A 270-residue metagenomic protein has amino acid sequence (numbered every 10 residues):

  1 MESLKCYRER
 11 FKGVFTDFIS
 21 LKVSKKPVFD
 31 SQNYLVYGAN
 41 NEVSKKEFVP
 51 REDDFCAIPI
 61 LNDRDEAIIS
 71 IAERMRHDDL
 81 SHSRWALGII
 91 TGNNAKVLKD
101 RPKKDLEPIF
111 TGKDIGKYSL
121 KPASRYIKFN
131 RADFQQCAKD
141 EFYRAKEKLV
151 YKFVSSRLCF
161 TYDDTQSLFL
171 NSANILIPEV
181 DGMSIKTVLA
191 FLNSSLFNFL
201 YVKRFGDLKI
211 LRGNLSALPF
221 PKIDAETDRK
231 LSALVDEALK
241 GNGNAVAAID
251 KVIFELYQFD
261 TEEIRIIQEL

Functional and structural regions predicted by a protein language model:
M1-C6, N193-Y201: Conserved short secondary-structure elements within globular domains
M1-L98, F169-A173, V180, I185 (+1 more regions): Signature of N6-adenine DNA methyltransferases within the class I
F18-K22, I109, V150, I175 (+2 more regions): Conserved hydrophobic/aromatic beta-strand scaffold that supports enzyme active sites
P27, A173-I185, N198-G243, F254-D260: Proline-centric
S31-Q32, Y118-K121, C159-Y162, I185-K186 (+1 more regions): Short helix/loop capping segments that flank catalytic or ligand/cofactor-binding pockets
F48-N93, L106, G112-K113, K222-L270: Non-catalytic DNA-recognition/assembly elements of restriction-modification systems
A57-L168, S172-I177: Polyanion-binding catalytic cores of nucleic-acid enzymes and NTP/SAM-utilizing transferases
T165-S167, V188, L192-N193: Low-complexity, glycine/alanine/valine/leucine- and proline-rich hydrophobic stretches
